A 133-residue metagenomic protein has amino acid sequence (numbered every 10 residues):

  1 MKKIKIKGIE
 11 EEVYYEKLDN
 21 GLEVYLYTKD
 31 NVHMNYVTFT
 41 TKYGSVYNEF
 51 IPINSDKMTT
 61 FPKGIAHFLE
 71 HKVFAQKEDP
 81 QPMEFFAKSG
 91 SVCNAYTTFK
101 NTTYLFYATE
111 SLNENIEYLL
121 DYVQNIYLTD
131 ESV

Functional and structural regions predicted by a protein language model:
M1-N35: N- or domain-start disorder-to-order transition segments that initiate the globular core
K17-L18, L22, E78, T97-K100 (+1 more regions): Solvent-exposed, flexible loop/coil residues
V24-L26, V32-M34, Y47, N101 (+1 more regions): Residues in flexible loops and secondary-structure boundaries
T38-S111: M16/MPP (pitrilysin/insulinase) zinc-metallopeptidase core fold and M16-derived inactive scaffolds
Q76-K77, F106-V133: M16/insulysin-pitrilysin zinc metalloprotease superfamily fold
